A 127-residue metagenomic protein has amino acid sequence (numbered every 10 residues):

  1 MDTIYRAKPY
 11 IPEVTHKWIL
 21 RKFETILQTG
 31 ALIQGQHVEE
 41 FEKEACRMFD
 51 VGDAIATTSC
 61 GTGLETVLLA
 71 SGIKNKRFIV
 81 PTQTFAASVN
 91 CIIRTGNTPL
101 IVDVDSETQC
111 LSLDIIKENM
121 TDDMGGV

Functional and structural regions predicted by a protein language model:
M1-A31, Q36: N-terminal "arm"/small-domain region of PLP-dependent enzymes with the aminotransferase-like
M1-D2, I19-E24, E42, V67-L69 (+2 more regions): A short alpha-helix capping/helix-coil boundary motif
A7-Y10, T58, T82, D103: Residues at the C-termini of beta-strands that transition into short coil/loop
I11, T62, F85: Short, solvent-exposed loop/turn segments at secondary-structure junctions
K17, R21-Q28, E39-D50, D114-D122: Replace "anionic and nucleotidyl ligands
A31, Q36-R77, C91-T95, I101-D103: Phosphate-binding glycine-rich loop
L69-V127: PLP-dependent aminotransferase-like
